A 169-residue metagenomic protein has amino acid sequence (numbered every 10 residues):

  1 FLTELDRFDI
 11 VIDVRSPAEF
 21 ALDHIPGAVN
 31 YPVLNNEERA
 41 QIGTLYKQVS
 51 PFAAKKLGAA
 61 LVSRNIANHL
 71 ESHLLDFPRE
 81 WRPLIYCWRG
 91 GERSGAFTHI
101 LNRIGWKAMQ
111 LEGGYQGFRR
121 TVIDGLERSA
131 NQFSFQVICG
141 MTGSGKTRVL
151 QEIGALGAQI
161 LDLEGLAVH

Functional and structural regions predicted by a protein language model:
F1-M109, A130-Q132, Q136-R148, A155-V168: Cytosolic catalytic domains that perform sulfur/thiol-centered chemistry
Q110-I123, N131: Long, charge-dense
